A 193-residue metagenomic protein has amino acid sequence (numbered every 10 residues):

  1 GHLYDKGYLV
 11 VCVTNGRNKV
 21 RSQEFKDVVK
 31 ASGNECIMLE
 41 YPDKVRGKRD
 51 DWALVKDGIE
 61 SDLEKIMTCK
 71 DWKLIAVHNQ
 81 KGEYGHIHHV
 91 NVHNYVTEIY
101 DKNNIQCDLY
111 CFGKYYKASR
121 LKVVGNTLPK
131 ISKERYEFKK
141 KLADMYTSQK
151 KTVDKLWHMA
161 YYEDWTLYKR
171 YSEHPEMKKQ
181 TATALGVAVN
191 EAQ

Functional and structural regions predicted by a protein language model:
G1-K70, T97-Q106: Active-site rim/loop-helix segments in enzyme catalytic domains that contact anionic ligands
W52-Q193: Metal-dependent de-N-acetylase/amidase catalytic core
